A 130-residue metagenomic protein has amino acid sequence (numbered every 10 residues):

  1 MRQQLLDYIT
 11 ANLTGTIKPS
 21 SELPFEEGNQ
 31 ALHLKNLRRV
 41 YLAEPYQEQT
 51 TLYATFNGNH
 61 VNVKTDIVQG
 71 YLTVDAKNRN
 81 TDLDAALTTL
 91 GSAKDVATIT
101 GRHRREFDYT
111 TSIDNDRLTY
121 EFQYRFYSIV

Functional and structural regions predicted by a protein language model:
M1-A11, Y46-V63, T98-V130: Short, charged interaction patches at domain edges and termini
M1-F56, N78-D84: Small/polar-rich, solvent-exposed N-terminal microdomains that initiate assembly or binding
I17-E27, V96-F107: Short glycine-rich, low-complexity/disordered patches
K35-L37, T65, R117: Sequence-level motif detector for i,i+2 pairs with an aromatic at +2
Y41-A43, Y71, Q123-R125: Residues in well-ordered beta-strands of folded domains
V61-K77: Short glycine-rich, basic-tinged beta-strand/loop micro-motifs
A76-D82, R104-Y109: Low-complexity, flexible helical/coil segments
K77-I99: Short, hydrophobic/π-rich interface segment
